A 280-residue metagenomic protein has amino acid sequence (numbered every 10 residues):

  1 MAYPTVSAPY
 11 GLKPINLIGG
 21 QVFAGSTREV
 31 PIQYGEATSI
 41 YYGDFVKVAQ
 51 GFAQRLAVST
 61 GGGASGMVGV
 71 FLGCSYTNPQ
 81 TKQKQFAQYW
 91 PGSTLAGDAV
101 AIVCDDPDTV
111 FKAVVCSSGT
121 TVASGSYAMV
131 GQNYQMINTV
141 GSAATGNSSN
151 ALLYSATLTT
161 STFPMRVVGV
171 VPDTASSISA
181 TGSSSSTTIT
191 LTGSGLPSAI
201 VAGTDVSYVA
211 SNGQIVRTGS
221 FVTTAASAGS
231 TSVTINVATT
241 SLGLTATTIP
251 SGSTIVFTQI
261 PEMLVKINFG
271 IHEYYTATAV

Functional and structural regions predicted by a protein language model:
M1-T181, A202-S220, A225-S227, N236-S241 (+2 more regions): Surface-exposed, low-hydrophobicity beta-strand/loop segments enriched in small/polar/acidic residues
S185-I189, V233: Structural beta-strand segments of beta-rich domains
T188-S194, I200: A short glycine/threonine-centered beta-strand motif
L196-P197, Y208: Aromatic/pi-system hotspot detector in well-structured domains
G229-T231: Long amphipathic alpha-helical tracts in eukaryotic proteins
